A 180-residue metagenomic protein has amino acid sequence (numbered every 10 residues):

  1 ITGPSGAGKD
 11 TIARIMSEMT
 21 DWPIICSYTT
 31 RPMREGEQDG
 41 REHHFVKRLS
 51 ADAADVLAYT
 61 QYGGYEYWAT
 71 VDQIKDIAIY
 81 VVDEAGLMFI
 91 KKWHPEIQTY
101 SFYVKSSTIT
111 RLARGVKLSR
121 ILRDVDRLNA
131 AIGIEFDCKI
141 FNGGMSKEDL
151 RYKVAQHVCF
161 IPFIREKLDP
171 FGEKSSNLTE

Functional and structural regions predicted by a protein language model:
I1: Hydrophobic anchor at the beta1->P-loop junction of P-loop NTPases
P4: P-loop (Walker A) phosphate-binding loop of NTP-binding proteins
A7: ATP-binding Walker
D10: Walker A/P-loop
E18-C26: Post-Walker A helix-loop "phosphate-sensing" segment adjacent to the P-loop in P-loop NTPases
T29-G86: ATP-dependent small-molecule kinase phosphotransfer cores that center on conserved nucleotide phosphate-binding segments
I79-D83, H94-G115: Conserved phosphate-donor/acceptor-positioning beta-strand/loop module used by diverse small-molecule
G115-E180: Small-molecule kinase domains that catalyze NTP-dependent phosphoryl transfer to phosphate-bearing small molecules
